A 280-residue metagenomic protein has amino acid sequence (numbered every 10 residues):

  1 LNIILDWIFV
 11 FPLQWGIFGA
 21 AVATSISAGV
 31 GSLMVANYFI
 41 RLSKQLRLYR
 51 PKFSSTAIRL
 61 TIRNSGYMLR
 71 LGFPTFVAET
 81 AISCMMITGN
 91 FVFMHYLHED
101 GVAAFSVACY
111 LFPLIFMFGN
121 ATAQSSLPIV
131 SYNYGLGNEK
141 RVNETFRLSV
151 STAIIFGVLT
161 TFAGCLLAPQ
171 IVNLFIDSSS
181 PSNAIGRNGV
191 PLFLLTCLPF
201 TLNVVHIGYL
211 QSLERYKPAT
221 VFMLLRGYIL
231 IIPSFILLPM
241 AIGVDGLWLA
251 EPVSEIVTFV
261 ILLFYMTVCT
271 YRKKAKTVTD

Functional and structural regions predicted by a protein language model:
L1-W7, F18, V22-S25, T122 (+4 more regions): Alpha-helical transmembrane segments of multi-pass membrane transporters/permeases
N2, G19, I82-M86, H98 (+5 more regions): Functionally critical, cavity-lining and gating residues within the transmembrane helices of 12-TM secondary
L5-D6, V35, M85, G89 (+6 more regions): Hydrophobic/aromatic residues in alpha-helical transmembrane segments
I8-W15, F76, T80-Y110, L114 (+3 more regions): Helix-terminus/linker motif at the lipid-water interface of multi-pass membrane proteins
Q14-G72, V130-T196, L238-D280: Short alpha-helical transmembrane segments in multi-pass integral membrane proteins
T24, A28-G31, T75, E79-S83 (+9 more regions): Membrane-embedded alpha-helical bundles that form the substrate/pore pathway in multi-pass transport systems
M34-N37, A57-T88, F93, L114 (+4 more regions): Hydrophobic faces of transmembrane alpha-helices in multi-pass small-molecule transporters and flippases across diverse
A104-A168, F200-A219: Small-residue-rich hydrophobic transmembrane alpha-helices
